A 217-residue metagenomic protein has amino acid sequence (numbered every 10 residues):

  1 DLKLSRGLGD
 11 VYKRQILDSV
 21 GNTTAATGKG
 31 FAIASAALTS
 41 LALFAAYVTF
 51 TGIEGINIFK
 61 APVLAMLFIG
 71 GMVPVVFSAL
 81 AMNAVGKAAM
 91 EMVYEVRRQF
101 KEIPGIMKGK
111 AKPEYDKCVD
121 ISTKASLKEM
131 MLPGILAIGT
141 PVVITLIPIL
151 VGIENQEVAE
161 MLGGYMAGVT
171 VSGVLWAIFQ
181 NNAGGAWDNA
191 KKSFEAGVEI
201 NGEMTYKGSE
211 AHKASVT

Functional and structural regions predicted by a protein language model:
D1-L8, Y12: Single conserved hydrophobic/aromatic residue that forms the stacking wall/gate of nucleotide- or nucleobase-binding
D10, A32, A36-F59, V63-T217: Extended, low-charge hydrophobic alpha-helical regions
K13-K29: Interfacial and helix-entry/exit segments of alpha-helical transmembrane bundles in multi-pass inner-membrane proteins
